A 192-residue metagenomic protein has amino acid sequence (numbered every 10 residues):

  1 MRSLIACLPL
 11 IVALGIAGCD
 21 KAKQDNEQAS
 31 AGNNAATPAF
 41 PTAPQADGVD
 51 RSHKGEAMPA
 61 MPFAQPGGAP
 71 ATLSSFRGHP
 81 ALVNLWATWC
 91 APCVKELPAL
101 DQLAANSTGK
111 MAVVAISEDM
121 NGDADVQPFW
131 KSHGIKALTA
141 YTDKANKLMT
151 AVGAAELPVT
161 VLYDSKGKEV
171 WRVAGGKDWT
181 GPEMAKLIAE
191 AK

Functional and structural regions predicted by a protein language model:
M1-A60: N-terminal targeting signals for export/organelle localization
P66, F76, S165: Short, ordered coil/turn segments that flank beta-strands lining enzyme active or ligand-binding pockets
A71-V94: Short active-site neighborhood of thiol/selenol oxidoreductases, capturing the structured segment around
P80-A81, M111, K168: Alpha/beta-hydrolase fold active-site loops
V94-H133, K144-T150: Structural microenvironment flanking redox-active thiols in thiol-disulfide oxidoreductases
P128-A137, T142-A191: Thiol/disulfide oxidoreductase modules built on the thioredoxin-like
